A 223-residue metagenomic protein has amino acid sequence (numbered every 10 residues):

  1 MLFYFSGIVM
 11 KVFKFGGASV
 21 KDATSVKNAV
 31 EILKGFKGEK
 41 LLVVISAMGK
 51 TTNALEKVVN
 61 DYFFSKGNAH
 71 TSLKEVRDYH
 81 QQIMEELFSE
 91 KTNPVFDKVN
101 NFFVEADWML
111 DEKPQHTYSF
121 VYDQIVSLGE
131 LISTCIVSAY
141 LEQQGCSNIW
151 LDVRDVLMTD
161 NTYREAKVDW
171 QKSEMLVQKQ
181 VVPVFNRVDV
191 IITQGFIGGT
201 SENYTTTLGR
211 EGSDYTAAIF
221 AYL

Functional and structural regions predicted by a protein language model:
F3-L223: Nucleotide/pyrophosphate-binding catalytic subdomain
